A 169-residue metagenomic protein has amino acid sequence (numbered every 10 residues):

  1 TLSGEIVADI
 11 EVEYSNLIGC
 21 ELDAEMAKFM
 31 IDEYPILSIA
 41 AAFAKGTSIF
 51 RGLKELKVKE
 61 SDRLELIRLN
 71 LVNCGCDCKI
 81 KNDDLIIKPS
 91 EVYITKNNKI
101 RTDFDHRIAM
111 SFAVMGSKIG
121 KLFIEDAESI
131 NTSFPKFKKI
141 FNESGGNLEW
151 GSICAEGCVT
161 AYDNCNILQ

Functional and structural regions predicted by a protein language model:
T1-Q169: Short, structured segments at the rim of ligand-binding sites
